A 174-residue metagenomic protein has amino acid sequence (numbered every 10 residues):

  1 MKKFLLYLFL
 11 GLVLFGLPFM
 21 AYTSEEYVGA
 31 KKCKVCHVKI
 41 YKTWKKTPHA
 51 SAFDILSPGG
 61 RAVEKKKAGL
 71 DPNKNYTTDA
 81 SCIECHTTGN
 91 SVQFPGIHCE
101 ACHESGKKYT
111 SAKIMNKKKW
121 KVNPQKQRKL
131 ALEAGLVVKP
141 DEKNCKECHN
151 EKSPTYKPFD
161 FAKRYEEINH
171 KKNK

Functional and structural regions predicted by a protein language model:
M1-L6: Positively charged n-region of N-terminal signal peptides that target proteins for export
Y7-G16: Bacterial N-terminal signal peptides
M20-F94, E100, E104-K139, F159-K174: Sequence context of c-type cytochrome heme-c attachment sites
A101, K152-S153: Functional cores that coordinate and move charged inorganic groups
E142: Short, functional "switch" segments adjacent to catalytic/cofactor/reactive centers
C145: A conserved mid-domain beta-alpha-beta active-site/ligand-binding segment of alpha/beta enzyme cores
H149: Internal gly/pro-rich beta-alpha loop/helix module that stabilizes soluble enzyme cofactors or their anionic handles
